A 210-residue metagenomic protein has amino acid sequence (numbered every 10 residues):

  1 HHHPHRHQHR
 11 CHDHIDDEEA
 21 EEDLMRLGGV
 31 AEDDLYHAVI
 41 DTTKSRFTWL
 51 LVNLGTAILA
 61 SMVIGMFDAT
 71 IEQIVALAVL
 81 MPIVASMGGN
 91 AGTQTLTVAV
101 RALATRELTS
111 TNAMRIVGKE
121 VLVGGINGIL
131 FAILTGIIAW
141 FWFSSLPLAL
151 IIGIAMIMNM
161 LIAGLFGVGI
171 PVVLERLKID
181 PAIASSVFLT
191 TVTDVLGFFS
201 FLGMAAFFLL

Functional and structural regions predicted by a protein language model:
H1-A78: Cytosolic regulatory modules rich in charged/polar residues
C11-K44, T93-V117, V172-K178: Non-transmembrane, extramembrane segments of multi-pass ion/lipid transporters
L35-R46, L50, A113, V117 (+7 more regions): Hydrophobic, aromatic-rich alpha-helical transmembrane segments and their membrane-interface anchor motifs
W49-A57, L80, V84, G88 (+15 more regions): Alpha-helical transmembrane segments in multi-pass membrane proteins
V63, A76-T95: Hydrophobic, small-residue-rich transmembrane alpha-helices and their short perimembrane loops in multi-pass membrane
M66-M81, F143-I154, P181: Membrane-water interface of transmembrane alpha-helices in multipass transporters/channels
D68-A69, A139-S144, I179, A205 (+1 more regions): Short helix-capping/hinge motifs at transmembrane helix termini and TM-loop junctions
V173-T193: Interfacial loop-to-transmembrane junctions
